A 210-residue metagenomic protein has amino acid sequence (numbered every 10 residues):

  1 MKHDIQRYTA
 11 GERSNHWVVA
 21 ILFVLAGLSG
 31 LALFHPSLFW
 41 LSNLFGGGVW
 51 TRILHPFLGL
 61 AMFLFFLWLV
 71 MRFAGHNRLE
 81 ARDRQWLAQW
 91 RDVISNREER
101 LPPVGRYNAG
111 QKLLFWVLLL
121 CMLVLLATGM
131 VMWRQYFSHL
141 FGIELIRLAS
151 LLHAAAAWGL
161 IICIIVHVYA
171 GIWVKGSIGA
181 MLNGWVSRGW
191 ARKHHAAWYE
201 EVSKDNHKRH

Functional and structural regions predicted by a protein language model:
M1-H210: Membrane-embedded alpha-helical bundles that constitute the cytochrome b-like, heme-associated redox core of multi-pass
